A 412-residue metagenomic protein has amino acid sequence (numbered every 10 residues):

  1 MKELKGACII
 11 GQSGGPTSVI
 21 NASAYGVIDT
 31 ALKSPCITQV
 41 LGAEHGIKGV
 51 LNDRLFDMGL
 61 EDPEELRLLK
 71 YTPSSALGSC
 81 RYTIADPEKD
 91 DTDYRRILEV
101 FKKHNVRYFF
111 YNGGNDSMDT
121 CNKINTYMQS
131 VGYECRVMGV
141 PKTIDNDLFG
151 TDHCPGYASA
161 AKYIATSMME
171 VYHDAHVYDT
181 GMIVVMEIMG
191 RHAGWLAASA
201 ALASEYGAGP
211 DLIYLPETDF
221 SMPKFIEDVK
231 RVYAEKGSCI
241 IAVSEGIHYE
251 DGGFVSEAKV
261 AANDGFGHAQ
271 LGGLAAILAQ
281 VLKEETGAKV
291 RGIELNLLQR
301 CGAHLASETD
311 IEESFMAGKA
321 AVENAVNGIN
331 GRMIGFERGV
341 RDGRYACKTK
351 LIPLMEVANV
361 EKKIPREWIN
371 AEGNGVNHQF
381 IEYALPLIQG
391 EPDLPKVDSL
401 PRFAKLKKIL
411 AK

Functional and structural regions predicted by a protein language model:
M1, N52-R107, D116-S117, P155 (+1 more regions): Glycine-rich oxoanion-binding loops at beta->alpha junctions
M1-R54: N-terminal phosphate-binding or glycine-rich loops at protein starts, especially the Walker A/P-loop of NTPases
L4-I10, L69-T83, K142-D152, D179-M182 (+1 more regions): Gly-rich Lys/Arg/Thr-decorated short loops/hinges at beta-loop-alpha junctions or inter-strand turns that position
S13-G15, A43-K48, R81-Y82, G114-N115 (+6 more regions): Short, ordered loop/turn segments at secondary-structure junctions
T17-V27, V50-L51, D93-R95, N115-K123 (+5 more regions): Short glycine/serine/threonine-rich phosphate/pyrophosphate-binding segments that cradle anionic phosphate groups
V100, Y108-G113, D119-E134, M138 (+1 more regions): Accessory alpha-helical/coil subdomains and C-terminal extensions that flank or cap enzyme catalytic cores
E257-K412: C-terminal non-catalytic interaction/assembly regions of soluble proteins
